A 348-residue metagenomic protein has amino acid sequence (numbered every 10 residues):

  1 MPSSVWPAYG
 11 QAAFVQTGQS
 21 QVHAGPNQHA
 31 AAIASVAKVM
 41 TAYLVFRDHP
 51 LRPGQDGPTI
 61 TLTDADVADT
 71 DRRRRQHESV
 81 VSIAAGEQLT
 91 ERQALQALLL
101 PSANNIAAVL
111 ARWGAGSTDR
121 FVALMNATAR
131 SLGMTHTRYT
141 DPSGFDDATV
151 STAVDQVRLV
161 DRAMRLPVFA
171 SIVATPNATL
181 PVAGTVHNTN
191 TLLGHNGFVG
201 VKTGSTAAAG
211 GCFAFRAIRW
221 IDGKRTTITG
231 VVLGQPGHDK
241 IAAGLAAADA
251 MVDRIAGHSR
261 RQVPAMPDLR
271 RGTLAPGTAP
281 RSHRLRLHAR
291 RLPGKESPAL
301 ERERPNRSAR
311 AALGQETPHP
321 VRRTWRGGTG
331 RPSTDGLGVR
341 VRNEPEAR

Functional and structural regions predicted by a protein language model:
M1-Q21, S117-R326, R331-S333, R340-N343: Penicillin-recognizing serine hydrolase domain
M1-V154, D161-P167: Active-site-adjacent loops and short helices of periplasmic peptidoglycan-processing enzymes
A347-R348: Short, solvent-exposed mixed-charge patches
